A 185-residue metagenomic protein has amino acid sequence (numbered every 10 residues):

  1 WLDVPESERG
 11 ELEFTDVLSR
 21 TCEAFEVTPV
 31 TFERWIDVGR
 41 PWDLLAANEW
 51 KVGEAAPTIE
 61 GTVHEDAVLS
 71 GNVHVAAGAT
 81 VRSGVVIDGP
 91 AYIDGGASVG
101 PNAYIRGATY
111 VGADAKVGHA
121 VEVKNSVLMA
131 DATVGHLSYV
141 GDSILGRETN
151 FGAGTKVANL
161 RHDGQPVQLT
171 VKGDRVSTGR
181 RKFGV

Functional and structural regions predicted by a protein language model:
W1-G53: Catalytic-core segments of class I nucleotidyltransferases/pyrophosphorylases that form NMP-activated intermediates
E26-V27, I59, A77: Structural detector for hydrophobic anchor residues on beta-strands
T31-E33, T58-T62: Short coil/turn segments at secondary-structure boundaries
T62-V185: Structural signal for interior beta-strand "rungs" in well-ordered beta-sheet cores of soluble enzyme domains
